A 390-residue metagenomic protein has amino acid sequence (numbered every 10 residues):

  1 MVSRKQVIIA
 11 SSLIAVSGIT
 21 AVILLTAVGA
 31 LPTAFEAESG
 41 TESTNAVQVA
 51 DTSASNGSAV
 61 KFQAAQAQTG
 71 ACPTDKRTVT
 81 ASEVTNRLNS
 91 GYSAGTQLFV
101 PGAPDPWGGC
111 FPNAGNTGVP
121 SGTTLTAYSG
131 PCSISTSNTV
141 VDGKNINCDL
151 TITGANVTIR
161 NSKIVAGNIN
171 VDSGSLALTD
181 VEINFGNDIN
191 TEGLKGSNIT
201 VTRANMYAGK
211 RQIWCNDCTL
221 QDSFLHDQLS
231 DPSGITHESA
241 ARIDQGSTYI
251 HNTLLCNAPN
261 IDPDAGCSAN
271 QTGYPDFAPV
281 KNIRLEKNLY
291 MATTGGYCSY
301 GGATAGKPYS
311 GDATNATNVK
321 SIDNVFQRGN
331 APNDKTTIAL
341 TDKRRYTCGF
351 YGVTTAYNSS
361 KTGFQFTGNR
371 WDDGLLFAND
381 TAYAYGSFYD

Functional and structural regions predicted by a protein language model:
V2, Q68-Y128, N318-S321, G329-D390: Acidic, glycine- and Ser/Thr-rich low-complexity intrinsically disordered tracts in extracellular/secreted proteins
V2-A10, T20-T69: Extracytoplasmic
A27-V49, S129-T151, T236-S247: Short, solvent-exposed linear motifs at loop/edge-of-secondary-structure regions
L31, A46-A65, I152-K163, L254-G266: Short linear, low-complexity motifs centered on an aromatic residue
A71-P73, G109-F111, P131-S133, T219 (+4 more regions): Sequence contexts marking disulfide-bonded cysteines in secreted/extracellular proteins
T96-D188: N-terminal carbohydrate-binding/catalytic regions of secreted carbohydrate-active enzymes
Y128, C148, A166-N168, D180-G193 (+5 more regions): Extracellular beta-strand/beta-solenoid scaffold signature
N138-N145, N156-A166, G174-F185, K195-K210 (+7 more regions): Right-handed parallel beta-helix
